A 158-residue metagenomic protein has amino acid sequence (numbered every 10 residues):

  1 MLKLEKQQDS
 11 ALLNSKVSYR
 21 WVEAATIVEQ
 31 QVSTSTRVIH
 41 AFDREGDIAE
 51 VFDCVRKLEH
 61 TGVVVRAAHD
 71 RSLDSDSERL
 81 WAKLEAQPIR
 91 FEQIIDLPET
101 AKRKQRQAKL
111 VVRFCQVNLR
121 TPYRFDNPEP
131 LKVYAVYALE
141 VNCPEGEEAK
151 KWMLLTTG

Functional and structural regions predicted by a protein language model:
M1-G158: Single, function-defining residue in the core of a domain
